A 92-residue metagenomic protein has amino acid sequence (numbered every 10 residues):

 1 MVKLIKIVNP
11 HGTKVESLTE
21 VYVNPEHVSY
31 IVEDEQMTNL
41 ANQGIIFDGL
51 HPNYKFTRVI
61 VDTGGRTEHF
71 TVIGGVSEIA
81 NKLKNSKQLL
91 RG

Functional and structural regions predicted by a protein language model:
M1-G92: Eukaryotic intrinsically disordered, low-complexity regulatory linkers and tails enriched in Ser/Thr/Pro
